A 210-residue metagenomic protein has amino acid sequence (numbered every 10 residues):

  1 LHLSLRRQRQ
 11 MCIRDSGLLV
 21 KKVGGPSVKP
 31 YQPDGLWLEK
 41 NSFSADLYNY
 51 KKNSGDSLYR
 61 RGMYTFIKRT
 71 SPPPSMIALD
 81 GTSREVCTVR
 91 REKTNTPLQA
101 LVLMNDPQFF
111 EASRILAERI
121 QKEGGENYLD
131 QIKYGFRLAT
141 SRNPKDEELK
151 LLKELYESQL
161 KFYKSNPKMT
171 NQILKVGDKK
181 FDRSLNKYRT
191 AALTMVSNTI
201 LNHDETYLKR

Functional and structural regions predicted by a protein language model:
L1, S16-G17, S27, K133: A residue-level detector for conformationally permissive "hinge/kink" positions
L1, V28, G35-L36, E111 (+1 more regions): Amphipathic, positively biased hydrophobic alpha-helical segments used for protein targeting and membrane insertion
L1-I13: Single conserved hydrophobic/aromatic residue that forms the stacking wall/gate of nucleotide- or nucleobase-binding
I13, Q32, E39, S44-L47 (+3 more regions): Intrinsically disordered, low-complexity peptide-like regions
G17-K21, K51, G55-D56, R60-R210: Flexible, low-complexity segments enriched for small/polar residues
K21-T65: Catalytic and ligand-binding motifs that coordinate phosphates/metal ions in nucleic-acid-processing enzymes
